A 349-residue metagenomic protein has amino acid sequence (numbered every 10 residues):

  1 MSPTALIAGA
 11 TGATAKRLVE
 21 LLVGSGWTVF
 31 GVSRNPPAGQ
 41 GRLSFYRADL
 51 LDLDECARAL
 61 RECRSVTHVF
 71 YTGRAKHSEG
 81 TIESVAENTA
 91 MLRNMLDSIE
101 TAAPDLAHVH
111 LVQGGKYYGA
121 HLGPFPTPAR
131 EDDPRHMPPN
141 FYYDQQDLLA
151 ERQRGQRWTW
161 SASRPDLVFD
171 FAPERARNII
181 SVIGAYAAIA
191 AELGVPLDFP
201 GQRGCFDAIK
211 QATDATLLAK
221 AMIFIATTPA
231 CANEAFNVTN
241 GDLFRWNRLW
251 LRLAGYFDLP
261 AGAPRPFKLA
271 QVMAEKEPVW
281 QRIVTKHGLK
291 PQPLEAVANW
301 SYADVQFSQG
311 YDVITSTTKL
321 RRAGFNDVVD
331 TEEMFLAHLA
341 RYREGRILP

Functional and structural regions predicted by a protein language model:
P3-S25: N-terminal Rossmann NAD(P)H-binding glycine-rich loop of SDR-like oxidoreductase domains
W27-A38: Conserved glycine-rich Rossmann-like NAD(P)H-binding loop of the short-chain dehydrogenase/reductase
P37-Q40, S44-N94, E100: NAD(P)H-binding glycine-rich loop region in Rossmannoid oxidoreductase-like domains and their noncatalytic homologs
H68-Y71, E83-S84, A90-F141, S161: Conserved Rossmann-fold NAD(P)-dependent oxidoreductase catalytic core, especially the SDR/UDP-sugar
V85-T89, T127-P128, R135-D147, L167 (+3 more regions): Short-chain dehydrogenase/reductase
D144, N178-V182, G201-A226, N233-E234: Substrate-positioning beta->alpha
L148-R177: Conserved beta-loop-beta element that borders a ligand/cofactor-binding pocket
A219-D304, S308, S316-T318, R322 (+1 more regions): Mid/C-terminal beta-alpha module of Rossmann-like enzyme folds, strongest in SDR-family dehydrogenases/epimerases
